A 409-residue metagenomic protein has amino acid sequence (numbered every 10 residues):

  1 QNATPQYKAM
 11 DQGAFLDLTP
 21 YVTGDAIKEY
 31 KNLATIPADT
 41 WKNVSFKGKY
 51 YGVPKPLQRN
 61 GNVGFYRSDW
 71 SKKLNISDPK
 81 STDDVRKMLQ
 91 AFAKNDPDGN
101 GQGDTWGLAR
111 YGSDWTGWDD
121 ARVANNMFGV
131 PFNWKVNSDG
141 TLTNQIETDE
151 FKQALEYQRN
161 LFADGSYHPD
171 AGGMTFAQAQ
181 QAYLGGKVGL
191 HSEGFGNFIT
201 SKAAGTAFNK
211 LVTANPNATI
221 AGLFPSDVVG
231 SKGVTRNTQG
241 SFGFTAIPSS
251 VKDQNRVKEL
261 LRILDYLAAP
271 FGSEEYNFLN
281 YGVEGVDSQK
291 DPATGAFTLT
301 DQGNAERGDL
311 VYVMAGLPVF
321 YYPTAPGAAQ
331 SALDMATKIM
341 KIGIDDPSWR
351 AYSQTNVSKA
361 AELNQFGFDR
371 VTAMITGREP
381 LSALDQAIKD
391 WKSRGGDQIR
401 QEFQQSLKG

Functional and structural regions predicted by a protein language model:
Q1-I36, D69-S81, K94-D96, N125-M127 (+3 more regions): Extracytoplasmic "Venus flytrap"/periplasmic binding protein-like
Q6-D11, A93-Q102, D114-V123, L190-S192 (+1 more regions): Secretory-pathway/luminal and periplasmic proteins that interact with or process carbohydrate-rich
Q6-V63, G117-A154, Q158, N209-V234: Hinge/lid segment of periplasmic solute-binding proteins
L18, V53, L108, D170-A171 (+2 more regions): Short, hydrophobic secondary-structure boundary micro-motifs
S45-G117, W134-K187, I247-K258, D265-E274 (+2 more regions): Helix-loop-helix "hinge/cap" segment bordering the ligand-binding cleft or interdomain interface
K187-F242, A246, D253-R262, Y266-D301: Structured mid-domain segments that build the active-site/substrate or prosthetic-cofactor binding neighborhood
K258-A373, R378: Conserved small-residue motifs centered on glycine
A373-G409: Histidine-centered catalytic/metal-binding microenvironments
